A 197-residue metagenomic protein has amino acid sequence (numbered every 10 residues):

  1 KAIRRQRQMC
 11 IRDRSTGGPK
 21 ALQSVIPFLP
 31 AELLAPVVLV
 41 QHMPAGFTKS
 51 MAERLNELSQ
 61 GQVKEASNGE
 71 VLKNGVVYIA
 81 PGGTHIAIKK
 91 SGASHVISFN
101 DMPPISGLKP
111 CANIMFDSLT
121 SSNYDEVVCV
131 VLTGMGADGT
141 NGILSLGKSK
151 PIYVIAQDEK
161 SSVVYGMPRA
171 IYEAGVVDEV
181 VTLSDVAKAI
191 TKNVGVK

Functional and structural regions predicted by a protein language model:
R4-Q8, R12, T16-K197: Conserved acid/base catalytic micro-environments in cytosolic active-site loops
